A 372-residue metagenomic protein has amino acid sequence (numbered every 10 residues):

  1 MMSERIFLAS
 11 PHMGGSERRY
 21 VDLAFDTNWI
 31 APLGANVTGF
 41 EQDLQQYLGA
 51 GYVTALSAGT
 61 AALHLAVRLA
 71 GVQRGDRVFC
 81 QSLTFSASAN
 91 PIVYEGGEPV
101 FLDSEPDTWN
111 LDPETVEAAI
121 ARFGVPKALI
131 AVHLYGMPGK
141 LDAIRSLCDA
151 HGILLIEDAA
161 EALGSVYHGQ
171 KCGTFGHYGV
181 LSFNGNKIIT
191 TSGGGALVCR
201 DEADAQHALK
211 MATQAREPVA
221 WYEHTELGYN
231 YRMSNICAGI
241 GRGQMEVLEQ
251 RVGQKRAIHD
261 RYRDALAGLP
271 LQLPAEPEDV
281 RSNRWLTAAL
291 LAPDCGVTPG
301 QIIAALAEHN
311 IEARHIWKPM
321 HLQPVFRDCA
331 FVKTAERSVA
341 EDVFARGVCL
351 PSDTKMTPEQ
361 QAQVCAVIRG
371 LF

Functional and structural regions predicted by a protein language model:
M1-A31, P351: N-terminal "arm"/small-domain region of PLP-dependent enzymes with the aminotransferase-like
L33-R77, P91-Y94, F101-D103, Q170: Phosphate-binding glycine-rich loop
A35-Q42, Y47-V53, E114, A118 (+5 more regions): PLP-dependent aminotransferase class I/II
V78-F79, I92, P99, L155 (+1 more regions): A short hydrophobic/small-residue beta-strand
T84-A89: Conserved coil-to-alpha-helix start sites within the AMP-binding
E95, A150-H151, H309: Helix C-cap/helix->beta junction micro-motif
E98-T108, R314: Short beta-strand->loop structural element characteristic of the AMP-binding/adenylate-forming
D107-T191, A196-V198, A203, T298: Active-site phosphate-binding strand-loop segment of PLP-dependent enzymes
